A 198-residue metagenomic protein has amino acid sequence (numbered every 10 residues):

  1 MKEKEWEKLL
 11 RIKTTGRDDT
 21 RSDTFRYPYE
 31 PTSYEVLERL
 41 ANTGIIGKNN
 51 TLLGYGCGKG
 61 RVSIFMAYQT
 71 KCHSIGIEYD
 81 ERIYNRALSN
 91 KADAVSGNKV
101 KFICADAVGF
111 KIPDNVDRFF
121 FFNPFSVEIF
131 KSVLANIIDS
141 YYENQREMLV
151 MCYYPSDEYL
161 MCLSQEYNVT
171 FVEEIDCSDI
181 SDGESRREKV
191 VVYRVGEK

Functional and structural regions predicted by a protein language model:
M1-G47: S-adenosyl-L-methionine
N49-G58: Conserved class I S-adenosyl-L-methionine
G60-I64: Glycine-rich SAM-binding Motif I of class I
H73-E78: Conserved SAM-binding motif I beta-strand of class I
A87-L88: Conserved SAM-binding loop
G97-A105: Conserved SAM-binding strand-loop segment of SAM-dependent methyltransferases
R118-F130: A short SAM/SAH-binding and catalytic strip from SAM-dependent methyltransferases
E128-K189: C-terminal substrate-binding/active-site "lid" region of AdoMet-derived donor-dependent transferases
